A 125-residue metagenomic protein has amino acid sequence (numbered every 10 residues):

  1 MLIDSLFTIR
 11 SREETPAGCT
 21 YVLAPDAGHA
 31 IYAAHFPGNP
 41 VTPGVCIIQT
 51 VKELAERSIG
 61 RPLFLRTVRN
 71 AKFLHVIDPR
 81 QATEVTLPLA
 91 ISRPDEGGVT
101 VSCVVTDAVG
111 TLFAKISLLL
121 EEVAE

Functional and structural regions predicted by a protein language model:
M1-L2, A124: Short, Lys/Arg-enriched, disordered terminal segments
L2-T42: Catalytic strand-loop segment that frames the active site of acyl-thioester-processing enzymes
F7, T15-G18, A90-E125: HotDog/MaoC-like acyl-thioester-processing domains
F7-R10, L63-V68, F113: A broad structural signal for short, well-ordered beta-strand segments within beta-sheet-rich domains
R12-E14, P62, D78-R80, P94 (+1 more regions): Sterically constrained small-residue positions within well-ordered secondary structures of folded domains
A17-G18, V22, G28, L54 (+2 more regions): Hydrophobic alpha-helical segments with strong N-terminal bias
G38-P43, I47-I48, K52: Compact, glycine-rich, soluble single-domain proteins
K52-A90, S117: Hydrophobic beta-strand-centered segment that forms part of the acyl-chain substrate-binding groove
